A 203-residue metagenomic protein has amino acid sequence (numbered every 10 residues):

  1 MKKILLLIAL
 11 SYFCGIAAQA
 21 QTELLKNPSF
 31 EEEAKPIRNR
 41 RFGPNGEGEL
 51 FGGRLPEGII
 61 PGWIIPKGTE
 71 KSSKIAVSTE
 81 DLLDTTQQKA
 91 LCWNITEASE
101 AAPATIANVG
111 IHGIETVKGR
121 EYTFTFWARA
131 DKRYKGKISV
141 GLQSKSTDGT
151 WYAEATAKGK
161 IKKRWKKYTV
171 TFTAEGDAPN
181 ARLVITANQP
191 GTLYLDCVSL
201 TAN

Functional and structural regions predicted by a protein language model:
M1-T22: Bacterial Sec-dependent N-terminal signal peptides
I4, Q21-N203: Extracellular and organelle-lumenal recognition/adhesion modules and their flexible linkers in secreted
